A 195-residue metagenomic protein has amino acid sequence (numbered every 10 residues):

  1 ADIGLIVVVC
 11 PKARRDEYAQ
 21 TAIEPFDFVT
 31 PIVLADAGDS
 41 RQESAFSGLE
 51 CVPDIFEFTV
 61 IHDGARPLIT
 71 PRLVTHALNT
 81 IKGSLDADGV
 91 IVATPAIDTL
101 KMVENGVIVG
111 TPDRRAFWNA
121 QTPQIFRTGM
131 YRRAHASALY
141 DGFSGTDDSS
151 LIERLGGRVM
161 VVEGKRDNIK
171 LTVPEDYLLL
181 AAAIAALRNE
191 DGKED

Functional and structural regions predicted by a protein language model:
A1-F56, L139: Conserved N-terminal catalytic core of the sugar/cofactor nucleotidyltransferase
G4, I69-E163, D195: Conserved core of the sugar-phosphate nucleotidyltransferase
Y18-A22, A77, L100, L180: Hydrophobic packing residues within well-ordered alpha-helices of enzyme cores
D36-D39, G64-L73: Active-site-adjacent loop/tail segments of enzyme domains
G48, H62-D63, P95, R127 (+1 more regions): Residue-level signal for inorganic ion chemistry
V52-E57, K82-D86: Glycine-rich phosphate-binding loop signature in dinucleotide/nucleotide-binding domains
I55-R66: Short beta-strand-to-loop acidic/aromatic patch adjacent to the donor-nucleotide binding site
G83, D147-S149, R166-N168, L178-D195: SAM-dependent methyltransferases
